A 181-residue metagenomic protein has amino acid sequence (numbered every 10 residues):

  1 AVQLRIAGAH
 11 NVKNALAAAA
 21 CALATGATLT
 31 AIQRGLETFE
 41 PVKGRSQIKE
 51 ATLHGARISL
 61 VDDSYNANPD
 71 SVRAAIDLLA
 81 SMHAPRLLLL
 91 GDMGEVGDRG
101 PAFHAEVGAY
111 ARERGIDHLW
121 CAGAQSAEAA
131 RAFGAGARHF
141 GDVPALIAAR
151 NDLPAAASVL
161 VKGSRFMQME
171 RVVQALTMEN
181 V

Functional and structural regions predicted by a protein language model:
V2-R5: Beta-strand/loop nucleic-acid-binding surfaces
A7-H10, A17-V181: ATP-dependent carboxylate-amine ligase
